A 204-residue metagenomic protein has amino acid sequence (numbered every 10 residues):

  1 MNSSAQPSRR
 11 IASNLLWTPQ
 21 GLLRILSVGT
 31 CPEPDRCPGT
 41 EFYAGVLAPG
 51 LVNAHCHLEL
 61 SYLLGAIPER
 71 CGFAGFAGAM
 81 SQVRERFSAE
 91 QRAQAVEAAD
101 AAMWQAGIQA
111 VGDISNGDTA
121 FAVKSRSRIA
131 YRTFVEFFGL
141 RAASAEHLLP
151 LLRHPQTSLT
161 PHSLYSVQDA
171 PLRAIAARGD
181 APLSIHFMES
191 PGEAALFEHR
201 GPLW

Functional and structural regions predicted by a protein language model:
M1-G39, V46: N-terminal metal-binding scaffold of metallo-dependent hydrolase/deaminase domains
R9-R10, L51, Q109, P182: Hydrophobic "anchor" residues on beta-strands that sit immediately upstream of conserved functional sites
N14, V28, A44, H55 (+3 more regions): Divalent metal-coordination and catalytic microenvironments
L22, L149-L152, L203-W204: Short, intrinsically disordered, charge-balanced linker/junction segments flanking boundaries in proteins
P49-S61, P182-P191: Histidine-centered catalytic micro-motifs
S61-Q94, R132-V135, S190-W204: Active-site gating loops and adjacent loop-to-helix segments of metal-dependent hydrolytic enzymes
F87-R178: Active-site loop-helix segments enriched in His/Asp/Glu that coordinate and activate a nucleophilic water at divalent
A170-A195: Loop-centered beta-sheet repeat module
